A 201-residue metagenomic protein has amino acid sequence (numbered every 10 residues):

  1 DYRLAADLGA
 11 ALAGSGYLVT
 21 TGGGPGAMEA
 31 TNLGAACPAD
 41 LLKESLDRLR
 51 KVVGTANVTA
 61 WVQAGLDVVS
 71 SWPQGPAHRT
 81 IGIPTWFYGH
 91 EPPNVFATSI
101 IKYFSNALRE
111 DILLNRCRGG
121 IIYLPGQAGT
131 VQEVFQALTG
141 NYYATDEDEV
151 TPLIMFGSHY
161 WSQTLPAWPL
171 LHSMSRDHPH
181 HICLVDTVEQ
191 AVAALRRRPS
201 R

Functional and structural regions predicted by a protein language model:
D1, T21-G23, Y123-Q132: Short, glycine-rich nucleotide/cofactor-binding loops
D1-S15, L42-E44, D186, A194: Metallocofactor- and cofactor-centric catalytic cores in central/energy metabolism, strongly enriched
L8, G26-Y123: Acidic/glycine-enriched connector segments
L8, T98, Q136-Y142, P169-S173 (+1 more regions): Short, solvent-exposed amphipathic alpha-helical segments in soluble enzyme and RNA/protein-processing domains
L12, G22, G26-A27: Long, structured ligand/cofactor-binding scaffold of large enzymes
G26-T31, G129-Q136: Short glycine/serine/threonine-rich phosphate/pyrophosphate-binding segments that cradle anionic phosphate groups
L41-G54, H78-G82, L124-P125, V131 (+1 more regions): Short, acidic/small-residue loops that bind anionic groups at enzyme active sites
L113, E149-R201: C-terminal functional extensions of proteins
